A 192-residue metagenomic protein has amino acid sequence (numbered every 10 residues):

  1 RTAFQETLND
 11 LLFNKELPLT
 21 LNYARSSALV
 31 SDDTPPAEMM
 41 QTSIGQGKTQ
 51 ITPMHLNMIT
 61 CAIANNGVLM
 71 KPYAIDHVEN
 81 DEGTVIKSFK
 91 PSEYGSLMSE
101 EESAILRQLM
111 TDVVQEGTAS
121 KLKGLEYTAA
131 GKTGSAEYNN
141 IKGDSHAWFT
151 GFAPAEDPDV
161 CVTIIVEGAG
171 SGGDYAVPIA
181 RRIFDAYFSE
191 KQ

Functional and structural regions predicted by a protein language model:
R1-I164: Beta-lactam-recognizing serine transpeptidase/beta-lactamase-like catalytic domain environment
T52-M58, Y175-R182: Short amphipathic alpha-helical face segments that pack within enzyme cores and frequently flank/anchor catalytic
T84-S92, I179-Q192: Short, gly/Ser/Thr-rich active-site loops of penicillin-recognizing serine hydrolases
M98, G168-A176: Short alpha-helix boundary/capping segments
D159, S171-G173, E190: Intrinsically disordered, low-complexity acidic/polar segments
